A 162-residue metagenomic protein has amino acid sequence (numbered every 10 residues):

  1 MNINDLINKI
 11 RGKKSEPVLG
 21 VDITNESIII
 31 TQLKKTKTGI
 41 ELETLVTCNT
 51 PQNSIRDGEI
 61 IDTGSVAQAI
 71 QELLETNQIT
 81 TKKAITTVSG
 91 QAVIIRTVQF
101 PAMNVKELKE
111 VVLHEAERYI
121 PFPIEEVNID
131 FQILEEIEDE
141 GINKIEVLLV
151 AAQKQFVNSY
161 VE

Functional and structural regions predicted by a protein language model:
M1-E162: Hydrophobic/aromatic-enriched cytosolic interaction surfaces used to assemble or bind macromolecules
